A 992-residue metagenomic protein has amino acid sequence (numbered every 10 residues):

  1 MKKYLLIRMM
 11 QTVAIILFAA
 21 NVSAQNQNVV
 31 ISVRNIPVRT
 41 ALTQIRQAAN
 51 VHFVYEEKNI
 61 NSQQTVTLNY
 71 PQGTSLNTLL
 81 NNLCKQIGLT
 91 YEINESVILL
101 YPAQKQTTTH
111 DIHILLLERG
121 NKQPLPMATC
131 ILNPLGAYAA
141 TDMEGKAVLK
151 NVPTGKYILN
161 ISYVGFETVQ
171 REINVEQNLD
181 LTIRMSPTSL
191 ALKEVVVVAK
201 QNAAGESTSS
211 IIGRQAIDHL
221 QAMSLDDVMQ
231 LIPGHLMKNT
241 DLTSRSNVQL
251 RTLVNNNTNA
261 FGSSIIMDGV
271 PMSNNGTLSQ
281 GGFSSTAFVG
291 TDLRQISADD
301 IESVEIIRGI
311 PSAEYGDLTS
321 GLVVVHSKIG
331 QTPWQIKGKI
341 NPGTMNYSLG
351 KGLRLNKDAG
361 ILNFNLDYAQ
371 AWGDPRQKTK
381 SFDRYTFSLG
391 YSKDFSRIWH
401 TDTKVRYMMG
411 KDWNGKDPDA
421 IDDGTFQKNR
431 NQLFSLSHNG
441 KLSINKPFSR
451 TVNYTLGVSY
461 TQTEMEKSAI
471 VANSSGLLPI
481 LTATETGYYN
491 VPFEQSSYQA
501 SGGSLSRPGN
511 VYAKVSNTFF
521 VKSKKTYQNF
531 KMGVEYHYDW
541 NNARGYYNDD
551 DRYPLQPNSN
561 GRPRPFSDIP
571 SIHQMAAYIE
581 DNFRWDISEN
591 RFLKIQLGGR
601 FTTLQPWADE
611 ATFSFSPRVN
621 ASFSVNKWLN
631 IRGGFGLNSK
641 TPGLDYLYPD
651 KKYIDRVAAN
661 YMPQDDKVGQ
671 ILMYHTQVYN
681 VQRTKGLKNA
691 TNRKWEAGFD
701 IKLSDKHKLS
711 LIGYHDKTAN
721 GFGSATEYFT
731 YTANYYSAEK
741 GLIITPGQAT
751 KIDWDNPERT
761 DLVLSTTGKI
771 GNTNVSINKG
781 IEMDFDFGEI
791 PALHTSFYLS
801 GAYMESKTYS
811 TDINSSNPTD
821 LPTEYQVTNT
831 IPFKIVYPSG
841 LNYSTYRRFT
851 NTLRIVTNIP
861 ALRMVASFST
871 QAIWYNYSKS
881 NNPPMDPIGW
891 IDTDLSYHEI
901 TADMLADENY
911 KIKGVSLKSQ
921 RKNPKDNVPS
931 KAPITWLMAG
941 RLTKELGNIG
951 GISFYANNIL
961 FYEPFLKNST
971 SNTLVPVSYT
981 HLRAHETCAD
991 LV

Functional and structural regions predicted by a protein language model:
V22-V30, H52-T67, H113, T129-K146 (+4 more regions): N-terminal periplasmic "start-of-domain" segments of outer-membrane beta-barrel proteins
L42, A49, I87, I93-N133 (+2 more regions): Short, acidic, small-residue-rich periplasmic hinge/interaction motif at the N-terminus of Gram-negative outer-membrane
K150-N151, V270-I307: Short acidic/polar hinge/loop motifs at secondary-structure boundaries that mediate gating or recognition
L181-I183, G290-Q335: A beta-strand signature from Gram-negative outer-membrane beta-barrel systems, especially the internal plug domain
D226, Q230-N274: Extracytoplasmic beta-strand/coil segments of soluble accessory domains associated with Gram-negative outer-membrane
D394-G410, Q427-A608, G780-E782: Face-selective signature of the C-terminal outer-membrane beta-barrel domain
K717, N734-N882: Gram-negative outer-membrane beta-barrel transporters
T980-C988: Conserved small/polar residues in nucleotide/adenosyl-binding loops
